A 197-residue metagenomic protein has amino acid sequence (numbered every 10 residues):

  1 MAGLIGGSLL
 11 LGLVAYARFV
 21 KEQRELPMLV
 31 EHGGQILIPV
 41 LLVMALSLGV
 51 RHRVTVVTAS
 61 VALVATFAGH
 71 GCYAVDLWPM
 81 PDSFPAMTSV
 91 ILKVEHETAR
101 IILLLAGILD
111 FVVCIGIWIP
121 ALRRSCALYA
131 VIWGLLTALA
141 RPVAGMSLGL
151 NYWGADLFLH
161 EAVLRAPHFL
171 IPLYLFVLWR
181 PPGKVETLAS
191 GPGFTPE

Functional and structural regions predicted by a protein language model:
M1, F84-E97: Short juxtamembrane and helix-loop transition motifs at transmembrane-helix boundaries in membrane proteins
M1-P79, E97-I108, W118-E197: Extended, low-polarity transmembrane helix blocks
V113-I117: Hydrophobic, aromatic-rich transmembrane alpha-helices and their immediate juxtamembrane boundary segments
